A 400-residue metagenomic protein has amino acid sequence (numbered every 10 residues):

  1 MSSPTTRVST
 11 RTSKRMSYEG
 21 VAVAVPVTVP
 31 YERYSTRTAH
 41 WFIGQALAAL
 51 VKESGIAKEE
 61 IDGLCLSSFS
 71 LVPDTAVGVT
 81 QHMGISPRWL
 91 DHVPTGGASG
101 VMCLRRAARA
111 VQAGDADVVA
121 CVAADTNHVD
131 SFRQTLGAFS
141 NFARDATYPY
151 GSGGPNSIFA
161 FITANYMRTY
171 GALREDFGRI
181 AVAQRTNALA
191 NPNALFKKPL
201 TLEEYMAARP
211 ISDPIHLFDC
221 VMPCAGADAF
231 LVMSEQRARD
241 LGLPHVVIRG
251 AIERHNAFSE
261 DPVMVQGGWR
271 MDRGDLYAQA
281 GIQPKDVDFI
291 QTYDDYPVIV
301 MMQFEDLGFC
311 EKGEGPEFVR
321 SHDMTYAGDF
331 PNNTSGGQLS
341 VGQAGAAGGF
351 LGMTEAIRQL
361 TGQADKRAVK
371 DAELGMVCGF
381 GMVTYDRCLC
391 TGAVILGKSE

Functional and structural regions predicted by a protein language model:
R11-A98, R106, Y166-L173, L195-E204 (+3 more regions): Conserved active-site "lid/cap" helical segment
S13-H40, A49, D145, R179 (+8 more regions): Condensing-enzyme catalytic core mediating Claisen C-C bond formation in acyl metabolism
S17-E19, S68-V122, T126-I158, F196-M222 (+4 more regions): Conserved catalytic cysteine-centered active-site region of acyl-thioester-dependent Claisen-condensing enzymes
V23, K58-S67, L90-P94, V119-A124 (+6 more regions): Beta-strand segments within the central parallel beta-sheet cores of soluble alpha/beta enzyme folds
L71-T80, E260-M264, D294-E317, G328 (+2 more regions): Short glycine/threonine-rich loop-to-helix capping motif typified by GTGT followed within a few residues by an Asp-Pro
P94-D125, N156-A190, F230-Q236, Q343-A364: Active-site-proximal alpha-helical scaffold in enzymes
G274-V298, D306, Q338-A344: Extended C-terminal subregions enriched in glycine
